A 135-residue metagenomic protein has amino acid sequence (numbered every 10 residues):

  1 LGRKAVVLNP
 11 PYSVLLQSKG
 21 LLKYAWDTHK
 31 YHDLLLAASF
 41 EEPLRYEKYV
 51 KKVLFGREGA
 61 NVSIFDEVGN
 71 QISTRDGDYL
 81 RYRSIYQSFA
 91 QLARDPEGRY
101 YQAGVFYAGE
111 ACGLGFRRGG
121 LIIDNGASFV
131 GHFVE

Functional and structural regions predicted by a protein language model:
L1-E135: Domain-scale recognition of functional cores that engage charged ligands
